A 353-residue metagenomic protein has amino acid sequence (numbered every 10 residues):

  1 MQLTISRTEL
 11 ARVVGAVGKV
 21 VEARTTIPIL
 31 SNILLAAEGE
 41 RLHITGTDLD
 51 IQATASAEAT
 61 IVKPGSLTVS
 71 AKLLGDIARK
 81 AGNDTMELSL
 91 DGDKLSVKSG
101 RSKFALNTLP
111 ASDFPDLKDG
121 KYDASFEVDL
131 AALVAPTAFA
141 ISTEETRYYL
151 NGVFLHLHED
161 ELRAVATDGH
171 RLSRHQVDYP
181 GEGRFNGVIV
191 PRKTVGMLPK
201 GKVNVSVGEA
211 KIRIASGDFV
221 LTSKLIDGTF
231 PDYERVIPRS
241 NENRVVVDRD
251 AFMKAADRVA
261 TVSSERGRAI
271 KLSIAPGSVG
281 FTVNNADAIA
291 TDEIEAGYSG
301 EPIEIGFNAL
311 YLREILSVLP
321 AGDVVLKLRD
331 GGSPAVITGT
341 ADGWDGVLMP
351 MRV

Functional and structural regions predicted by a protein language model:
M1-V353: Structural preference for solvent-exposed beta-strand-turn elements and adjacent flexible terminal/loop segments within
